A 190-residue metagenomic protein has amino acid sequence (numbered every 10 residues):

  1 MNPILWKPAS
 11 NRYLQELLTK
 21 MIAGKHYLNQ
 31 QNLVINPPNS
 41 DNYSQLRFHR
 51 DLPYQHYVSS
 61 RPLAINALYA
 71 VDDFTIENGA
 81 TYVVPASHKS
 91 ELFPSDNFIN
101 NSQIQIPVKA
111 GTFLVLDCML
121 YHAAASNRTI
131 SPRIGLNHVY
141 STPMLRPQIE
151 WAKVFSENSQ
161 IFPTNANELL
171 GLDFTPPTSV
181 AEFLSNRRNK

Functional and structural regions predicted by a protein language model:
M1, N29, L63-I65, E77-G79 (+1 more regions): Residues that flank catalytic or metal-binding motifs in active/ligand-binding sites
M1-F48, P53-Q55: Non-heme Fe(II)-dependent double-stranded beta-helix
A9, V84, L116: A conserved hydrophobic position in a structured secondary element of the catalytic/binding core that shapes
Q31-L33, A67-Y69, L136-Y140: A structural signal for short, well-ordered beta-strand segments
Q31-L33, A86, C118-L120: Short, well-ordered beta-to-alpha junction loops that form the rim of enzyme active sites and present histidine/acidic
N39-P107, L145-A152: Catalytic core of non-heme Fe(II) oxygenases with the double-stranded beta-helix
S90-V115, M119-Y121, A125-K190: Conserved double-stranded beta-helix
